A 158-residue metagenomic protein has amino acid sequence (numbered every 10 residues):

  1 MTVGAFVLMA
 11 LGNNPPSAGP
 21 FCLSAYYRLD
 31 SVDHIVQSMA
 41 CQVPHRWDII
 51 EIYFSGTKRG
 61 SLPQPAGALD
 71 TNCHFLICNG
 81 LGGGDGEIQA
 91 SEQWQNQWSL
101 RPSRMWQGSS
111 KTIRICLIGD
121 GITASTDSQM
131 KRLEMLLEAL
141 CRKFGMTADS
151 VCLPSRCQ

Functional and structural regions predicted by a protein language model:
M1-A10: Hydrophobic membrane-insertion alpha-helices, especially the h-region of bacterial N-terminal signal peptides
L11-P15: Aromatic- and glycine-enriched pocket-lining scaffold segments that form the walls of small-molecule binding clefts
S17-D149: Active-site-adjacent loop/helix surface patches within enzyme catalytic domains that shape the substrate-binding cleft
A148-Q158: Catalytic cores and adjacent binding grooves of peptidoglycan-active enzymes
